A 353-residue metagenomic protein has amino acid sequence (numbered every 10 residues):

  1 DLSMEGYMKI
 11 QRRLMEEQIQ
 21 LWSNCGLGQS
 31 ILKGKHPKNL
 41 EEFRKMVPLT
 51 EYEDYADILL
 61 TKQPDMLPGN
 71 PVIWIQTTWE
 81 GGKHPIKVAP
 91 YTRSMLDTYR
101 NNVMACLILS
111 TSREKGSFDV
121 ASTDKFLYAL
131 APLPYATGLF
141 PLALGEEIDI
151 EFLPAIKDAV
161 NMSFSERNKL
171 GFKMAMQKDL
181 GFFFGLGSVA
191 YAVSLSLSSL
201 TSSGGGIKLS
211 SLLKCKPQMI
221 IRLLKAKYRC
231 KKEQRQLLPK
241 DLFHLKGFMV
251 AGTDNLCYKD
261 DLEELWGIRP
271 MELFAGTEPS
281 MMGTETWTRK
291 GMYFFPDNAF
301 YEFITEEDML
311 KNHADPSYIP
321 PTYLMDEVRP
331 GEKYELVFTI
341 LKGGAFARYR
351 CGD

Functional and structural regions predicted by a protein language model:
D1-G28, L32, I58, A143-G352: Active-site glycine/GP-rich loop and adjacent strand/helix microenvironment that borders small-molecule binding pockets
R13-I75, K83-D97, M104-F118, Y135-T137: Active-site diphosphate/adenylate-binding microenvironment
P64-L67, Y128, F183-G185, V250: Redox-cofactor binding/interface segments in oxidoreductases and associated redox assembly factors
S94-Y99, P270-E272: Long, hydrophobic, well-ordered secondary-structure blocks that form the structural core and pocket-lining surfaces
R100-N101, A190: Short alpha-helical patches at coil-to-helix transitions and adjacent helical residues in well-structured domains
N101, F126-A131, S198-S199, E285-T286: Short amphipathic alpha-helical patches
L109-I150, D158: Conserved AMP-binding loop of ANL adenylate-forming enzymes
